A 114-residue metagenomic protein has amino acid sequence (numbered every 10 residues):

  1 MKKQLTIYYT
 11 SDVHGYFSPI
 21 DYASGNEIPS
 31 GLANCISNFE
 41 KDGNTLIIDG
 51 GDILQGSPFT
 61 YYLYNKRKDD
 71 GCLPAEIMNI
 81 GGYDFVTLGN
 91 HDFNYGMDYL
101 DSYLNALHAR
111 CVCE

Functional and structural regions predicted by a protein language model:
M1-E114: Acidic, metal/ion-coordinating pockets
